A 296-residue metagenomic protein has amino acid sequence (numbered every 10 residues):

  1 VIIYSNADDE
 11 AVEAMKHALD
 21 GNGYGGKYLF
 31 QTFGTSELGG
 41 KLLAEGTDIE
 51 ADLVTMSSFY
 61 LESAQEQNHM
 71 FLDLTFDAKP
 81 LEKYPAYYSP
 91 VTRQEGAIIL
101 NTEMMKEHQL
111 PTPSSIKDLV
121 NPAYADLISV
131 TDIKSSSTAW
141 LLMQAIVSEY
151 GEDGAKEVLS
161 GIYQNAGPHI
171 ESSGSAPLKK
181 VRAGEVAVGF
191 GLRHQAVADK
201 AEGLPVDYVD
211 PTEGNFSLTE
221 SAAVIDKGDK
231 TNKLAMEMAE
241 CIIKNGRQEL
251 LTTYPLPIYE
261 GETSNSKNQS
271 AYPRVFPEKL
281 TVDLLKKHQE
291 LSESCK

Functional and structural regions predicted by a protein language model:
I2-A14, F33-S36, E50-L178, R182: Extracytoplasmic ligand-binding site segments that recognize negatively charged/polar headgroups
E13-L29: Short alpha-helix C-terminal cap/hinge motif
A14-M15, G154, V158, E220 (+2 more regions): Short amphipathic alpha-helical coupling segments at ligand-binding clamshell hinges and other catalytic/signaling
F59-Q65, R182-P205: A ligand-binding cleft/hinge motif common to bilobed small-molecule-binding domains
L81-K83, V158-Y163, I170-E171, E202-D226: Periplasmic-binding protein-like
I99-M104, T219-T231, L250-T253: A bilobed periplasmic-binding-protein/Venus flytrap-type ligand-binding module shared by bacterial periplasmic
D126-K134, C241-E262: Periplasmic-binding protein-like
I258-K296: An extracytoplasmic/periplasmic, membrane-proximal ligand-sensing/linker region
